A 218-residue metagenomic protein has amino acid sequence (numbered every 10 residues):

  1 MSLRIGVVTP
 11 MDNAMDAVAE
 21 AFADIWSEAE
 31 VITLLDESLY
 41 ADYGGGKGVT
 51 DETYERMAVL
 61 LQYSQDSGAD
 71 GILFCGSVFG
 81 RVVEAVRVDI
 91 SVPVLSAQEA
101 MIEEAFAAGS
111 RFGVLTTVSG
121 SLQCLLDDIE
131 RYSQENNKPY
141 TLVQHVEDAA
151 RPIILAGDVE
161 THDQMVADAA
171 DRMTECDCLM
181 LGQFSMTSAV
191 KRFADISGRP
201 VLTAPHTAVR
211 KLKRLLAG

Functional and structural regions predicted by a protein language model:
M1-G218: Non-catalytic structural scaffold of enzyme domains
